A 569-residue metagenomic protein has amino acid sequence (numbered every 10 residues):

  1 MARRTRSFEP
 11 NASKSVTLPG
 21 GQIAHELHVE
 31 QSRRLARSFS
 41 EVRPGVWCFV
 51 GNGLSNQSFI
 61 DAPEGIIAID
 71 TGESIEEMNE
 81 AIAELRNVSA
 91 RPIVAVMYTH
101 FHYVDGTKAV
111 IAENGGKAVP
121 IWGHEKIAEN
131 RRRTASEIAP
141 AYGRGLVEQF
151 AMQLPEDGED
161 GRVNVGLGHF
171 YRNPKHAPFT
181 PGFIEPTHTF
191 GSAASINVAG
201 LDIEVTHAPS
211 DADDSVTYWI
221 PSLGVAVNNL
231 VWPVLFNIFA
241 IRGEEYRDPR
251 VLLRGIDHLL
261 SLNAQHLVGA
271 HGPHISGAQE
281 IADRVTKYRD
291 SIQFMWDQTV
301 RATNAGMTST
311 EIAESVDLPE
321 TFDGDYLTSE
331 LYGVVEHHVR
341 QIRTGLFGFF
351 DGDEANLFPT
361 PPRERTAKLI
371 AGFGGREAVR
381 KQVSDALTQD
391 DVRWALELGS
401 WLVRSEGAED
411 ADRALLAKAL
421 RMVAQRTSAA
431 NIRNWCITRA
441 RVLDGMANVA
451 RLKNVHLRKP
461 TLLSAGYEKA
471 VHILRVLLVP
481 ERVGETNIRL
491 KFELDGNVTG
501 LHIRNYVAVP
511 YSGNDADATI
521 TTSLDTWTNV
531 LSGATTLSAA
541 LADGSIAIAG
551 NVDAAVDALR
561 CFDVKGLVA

Functional and structural regions predicted by a protein language model:
M1-V29, A139-L146, M152-H176, S261-H266 (+1 more regions): Accessory terminal helices/loops
A2, A83-P186, G191, S195: Active-site HxH/HxHxD metal-binding segment of metal-dependent hydrolases
L35-S89, T217-L230: Conserved beta-strand hairpin/beta-sheet module of binuclear metal-dependent hydrolase folds, prominently
S40-E41, I60, G191-V198, F492: Short acidic-hydrophobic surface loop/beta-edge motif
R43-C48, G200-E204, V483-K491: Short, hydrophobic/aromatic-rich segments at coil-to-beta transitions
G45, I60, D70, L85 (+9 more regions): Divalent metal-coordination and catalytic microenvironments
G65-I67, E73-I75, I184, A193-A305: Metallo-beta-lactamase
D391-E397, R404, R413, K418-A569: Feature captures hydrophobic
